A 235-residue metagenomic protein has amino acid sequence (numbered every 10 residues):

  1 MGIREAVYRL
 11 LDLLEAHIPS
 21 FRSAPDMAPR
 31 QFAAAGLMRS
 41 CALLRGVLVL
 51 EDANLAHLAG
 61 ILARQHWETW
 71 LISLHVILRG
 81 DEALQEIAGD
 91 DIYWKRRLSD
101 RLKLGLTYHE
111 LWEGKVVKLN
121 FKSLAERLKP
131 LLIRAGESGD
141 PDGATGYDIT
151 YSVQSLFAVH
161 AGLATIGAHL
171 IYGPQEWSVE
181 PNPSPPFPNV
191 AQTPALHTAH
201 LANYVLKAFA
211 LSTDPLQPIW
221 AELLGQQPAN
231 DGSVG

Functional and structural regions predicted by a protein language model:
M1-G235: A cross-kingdom marker of C-terminal helix-rich interaction/assembly modules
